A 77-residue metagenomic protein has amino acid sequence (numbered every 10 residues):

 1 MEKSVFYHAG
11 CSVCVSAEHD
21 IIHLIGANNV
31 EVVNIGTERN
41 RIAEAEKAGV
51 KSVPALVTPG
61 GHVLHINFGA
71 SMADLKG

Functional and structural regions predicted by a protein language model:
M1-N28: Local sequence-structure signature of Cys/Sec-based thiol-disulfide redox active-site neighborhoods
Y7-H8, A27-I42: Thiol-based oxidoreductase modules, predominantly thioredoxin-like and allied folds used for disulfide exchange
S12-V13, T37, V63: Glycine-/small-residue-rich active-site loops that bind phosphorylated ligands and cofactors
V15, N40, I66: Residues that form or flank phosphate/diphosphate-binding pockets in enzymes that use nucleotide phosphates
H19, R39-A43, A73: Generic alpha-helical secondary structure signal
I42-A43, A48, F68: Ligand-binding grooves and catalytic loops that recognize ribose/phosphate and carbohydrate rings, and esterified lipid
E46-V57: Structural micro-motif
V57-G77: Non-catalytic, surface beta->alpha helical segment in thiol-disulfide oxidoreductase systems
